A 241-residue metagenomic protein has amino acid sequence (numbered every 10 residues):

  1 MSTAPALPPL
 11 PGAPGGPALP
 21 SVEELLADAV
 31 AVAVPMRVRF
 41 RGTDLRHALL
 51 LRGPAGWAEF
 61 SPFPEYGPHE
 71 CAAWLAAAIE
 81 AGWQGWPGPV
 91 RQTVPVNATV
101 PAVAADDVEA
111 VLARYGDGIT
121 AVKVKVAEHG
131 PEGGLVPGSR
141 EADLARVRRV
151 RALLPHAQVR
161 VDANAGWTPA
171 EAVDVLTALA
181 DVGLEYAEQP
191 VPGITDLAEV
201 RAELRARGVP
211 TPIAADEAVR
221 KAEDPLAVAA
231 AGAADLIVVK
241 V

Functional and structural regions predicted by a protein language model:
S2-G42: Short, Gly/Pro- and small/polar-rich lid/capping loops
A27, Q92, V209: Residue-level signal for beta-strand positions within conserved beta-sheet cores that form or flank
D28-V30, L50, P95-N97: Generic structural signal for residues positioned in beta-strands
V34-G42, T93-V108, K125-E128, G133-P137 (+2 more regions): Active-site mouth loops of central-metabolism enzymes
R37-V94, D106, D117-G118: Conserved N-terminal beta1-alpha1 strand-loop-helix module at the mouth
E59, T120-K123, E188, V238-K240: Conserved beta-strand positions in the central sheet of alpha/beta enzyme cores
V111-A113: A structural signal for the main folded, soluble domain(s) of proteins
H129-V241: Catalytic core of soluble alpha/beta enzymes
